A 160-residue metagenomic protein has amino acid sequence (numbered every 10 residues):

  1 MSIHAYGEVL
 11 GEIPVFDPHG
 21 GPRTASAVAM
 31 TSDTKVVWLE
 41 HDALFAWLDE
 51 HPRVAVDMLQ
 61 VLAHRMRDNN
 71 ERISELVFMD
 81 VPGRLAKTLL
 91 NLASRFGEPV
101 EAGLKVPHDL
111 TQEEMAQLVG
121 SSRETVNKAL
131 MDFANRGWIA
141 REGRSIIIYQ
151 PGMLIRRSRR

Functional and structural regions predicted by a protein language model:
S2-Q60, R67: Cyclic-nucleotide recognition modules
Y6, S32, H41, F78 (+3 more regions): ATP/adenylate-binding site constellation spanning eukaryotic-like Ser/Thr protein kinases, ABC-transporter
F45-D49, D68-F78, P99: Short helix-to-loop capping/linker segments positioned immediately adjacent to catalytic or ligand/cofactor-binding
V56, Q60, M79, G83-A86: Non-catalytic, well-ordered alpha-helical scaffold segments
Q60-A63, R67, A86-S94: Amphipathic, well-packed alpha-helical segments that form the structural scaffold of globular domains
V81, T88, L92-R160: Phosphate-/nucleic-acid-contacting segments
